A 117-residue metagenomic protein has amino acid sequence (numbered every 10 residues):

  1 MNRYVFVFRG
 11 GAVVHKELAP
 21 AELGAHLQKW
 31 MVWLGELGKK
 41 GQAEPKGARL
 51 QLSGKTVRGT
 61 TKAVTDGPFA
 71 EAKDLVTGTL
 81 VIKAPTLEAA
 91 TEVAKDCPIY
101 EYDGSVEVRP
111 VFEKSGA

Functional and structural regions predicted by a protein language model:
M1-A117: Conserved, structured core segments of small domains
